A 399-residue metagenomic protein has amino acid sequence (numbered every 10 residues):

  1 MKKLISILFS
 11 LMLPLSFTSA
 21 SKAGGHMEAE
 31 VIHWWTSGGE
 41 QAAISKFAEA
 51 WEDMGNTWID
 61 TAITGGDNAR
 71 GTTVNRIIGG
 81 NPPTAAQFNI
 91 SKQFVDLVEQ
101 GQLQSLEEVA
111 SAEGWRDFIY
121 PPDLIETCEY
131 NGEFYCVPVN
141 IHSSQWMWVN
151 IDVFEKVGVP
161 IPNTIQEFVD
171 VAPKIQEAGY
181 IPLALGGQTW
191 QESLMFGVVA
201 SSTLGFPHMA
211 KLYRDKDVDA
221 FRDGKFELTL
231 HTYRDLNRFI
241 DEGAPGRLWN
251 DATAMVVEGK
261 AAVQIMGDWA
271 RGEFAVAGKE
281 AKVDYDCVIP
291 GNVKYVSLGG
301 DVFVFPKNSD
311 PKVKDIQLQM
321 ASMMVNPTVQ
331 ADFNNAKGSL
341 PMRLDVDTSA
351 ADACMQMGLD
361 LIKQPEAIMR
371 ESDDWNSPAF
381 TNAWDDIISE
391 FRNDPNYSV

Functional and structural regions predicted by a protein language model:
G24, A29, K46, A50-P122 (+6 more regions): Extracytoplasmic "Venus flytrap"/periplasmic binding protein-like
G25, E49, M54, G79 (+4 more regions): Extracytoplasmic/periplasmic substrate-recognition and gating elements
G25-M27, I78, E155, L361-V399: Conserved C-terminal helix/tail region of periplasmic/extracytoplasmic solute-binding proteins
N75-R76, P83-T84, E113-D152, I181-P182 (+2 more regions): A structural signal for short loop-to-beta-strand junctions that line the ligand-binding cleft of periplasmic/secreted
S91-Q145, V169, M195-G197, K282-D286 (+2 more regions): Hinge/lid segment of periplasmic solute-binding proteins
Q102-S111, W269-E273, D301-P378, S398: Mature extracytoplasmic/periplasmic domains
Y130-V139, Q145, V169-V218, A261: Extracytoplasmic/periplasmic solute-binding protein
A172-I175, R214-P245: Glycine-centered hinge/linker elements that transmit conformational signals in sensory and ligand-binding systems
